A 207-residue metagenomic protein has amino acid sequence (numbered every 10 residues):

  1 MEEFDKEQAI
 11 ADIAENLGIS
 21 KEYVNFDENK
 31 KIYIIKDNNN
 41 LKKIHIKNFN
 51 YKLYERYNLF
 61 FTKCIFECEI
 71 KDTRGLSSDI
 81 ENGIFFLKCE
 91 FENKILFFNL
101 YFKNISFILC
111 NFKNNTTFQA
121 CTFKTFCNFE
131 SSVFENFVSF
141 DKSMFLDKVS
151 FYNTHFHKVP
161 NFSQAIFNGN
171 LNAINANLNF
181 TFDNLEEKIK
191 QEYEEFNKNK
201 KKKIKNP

Functional and structural regions predicted by a protein language model:
M1-E3, E22, K31: P-loop NTP-binding cores centered on the Walker
Q8-A11, L17-V24: Extracellular/luminal ectodomains and secreted, surface-exposed scaffolds of diverse proteins
F26-P207: Tandem repeat scaffolds
